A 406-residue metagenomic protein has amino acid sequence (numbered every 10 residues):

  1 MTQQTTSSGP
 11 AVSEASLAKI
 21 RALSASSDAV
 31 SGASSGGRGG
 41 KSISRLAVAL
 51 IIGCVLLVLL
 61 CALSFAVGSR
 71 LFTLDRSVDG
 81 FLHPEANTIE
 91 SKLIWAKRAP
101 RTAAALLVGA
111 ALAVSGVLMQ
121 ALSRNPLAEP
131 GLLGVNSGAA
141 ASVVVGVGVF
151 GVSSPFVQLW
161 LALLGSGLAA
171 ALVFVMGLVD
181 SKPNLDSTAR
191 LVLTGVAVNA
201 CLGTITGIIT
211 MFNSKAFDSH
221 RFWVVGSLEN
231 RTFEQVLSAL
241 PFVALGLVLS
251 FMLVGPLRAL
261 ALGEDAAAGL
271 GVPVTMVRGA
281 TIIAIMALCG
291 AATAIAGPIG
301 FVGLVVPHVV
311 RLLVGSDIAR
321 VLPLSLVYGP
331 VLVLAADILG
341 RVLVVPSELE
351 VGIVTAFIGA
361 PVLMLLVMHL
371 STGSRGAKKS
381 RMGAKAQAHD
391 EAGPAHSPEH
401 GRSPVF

Functional and structural regions predicted by a protein language model:
T2-F406: Alpha-helical transmembrane segments in inner-membrane proteins
